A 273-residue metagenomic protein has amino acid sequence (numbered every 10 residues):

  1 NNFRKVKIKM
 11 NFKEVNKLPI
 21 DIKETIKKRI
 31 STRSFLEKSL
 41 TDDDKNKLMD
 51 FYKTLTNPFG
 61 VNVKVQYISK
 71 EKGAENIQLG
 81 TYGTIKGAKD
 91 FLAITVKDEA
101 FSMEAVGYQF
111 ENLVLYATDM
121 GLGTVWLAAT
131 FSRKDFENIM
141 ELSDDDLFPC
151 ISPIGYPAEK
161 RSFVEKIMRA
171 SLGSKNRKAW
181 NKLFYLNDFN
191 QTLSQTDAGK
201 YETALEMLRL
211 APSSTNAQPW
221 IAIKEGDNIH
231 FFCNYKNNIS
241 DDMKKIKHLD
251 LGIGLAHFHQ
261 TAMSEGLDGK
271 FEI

Functional and structural regions predicted by a protein language model:
F3-I273: Acidic, surface-exposed loops and disordered segments
